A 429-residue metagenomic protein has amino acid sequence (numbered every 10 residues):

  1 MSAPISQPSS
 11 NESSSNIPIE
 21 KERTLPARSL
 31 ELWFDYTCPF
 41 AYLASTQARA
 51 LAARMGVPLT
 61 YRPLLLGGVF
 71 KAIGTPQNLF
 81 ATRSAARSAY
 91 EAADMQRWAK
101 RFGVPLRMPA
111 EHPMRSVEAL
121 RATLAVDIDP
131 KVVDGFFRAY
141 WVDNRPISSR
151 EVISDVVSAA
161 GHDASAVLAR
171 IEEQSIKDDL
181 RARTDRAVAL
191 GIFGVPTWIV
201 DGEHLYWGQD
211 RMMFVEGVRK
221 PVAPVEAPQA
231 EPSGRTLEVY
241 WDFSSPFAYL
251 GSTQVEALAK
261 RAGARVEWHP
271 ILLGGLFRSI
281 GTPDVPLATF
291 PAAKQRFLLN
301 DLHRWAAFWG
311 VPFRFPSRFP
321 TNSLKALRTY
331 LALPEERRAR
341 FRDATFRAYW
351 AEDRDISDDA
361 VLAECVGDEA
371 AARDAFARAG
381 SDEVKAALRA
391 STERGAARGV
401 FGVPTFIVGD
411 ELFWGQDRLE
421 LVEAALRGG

Functional and structural regions predicted by a protein language model:
A3, E12, E20-E22: Acidic, Ala/Val/Gly-enriched low-complexity intrinsically disordered segments
K21-E31, D35-V57, K131, G135-S244 (+4 more regions): C-terminal cap of thioredoxin/glutaredoxin-like
Y36, F40-D143, S252-Y349: Structural alpha/beta surface segment adjacent to cysteine/selenocysteine redox centers across thiol/disulfide enzymes
